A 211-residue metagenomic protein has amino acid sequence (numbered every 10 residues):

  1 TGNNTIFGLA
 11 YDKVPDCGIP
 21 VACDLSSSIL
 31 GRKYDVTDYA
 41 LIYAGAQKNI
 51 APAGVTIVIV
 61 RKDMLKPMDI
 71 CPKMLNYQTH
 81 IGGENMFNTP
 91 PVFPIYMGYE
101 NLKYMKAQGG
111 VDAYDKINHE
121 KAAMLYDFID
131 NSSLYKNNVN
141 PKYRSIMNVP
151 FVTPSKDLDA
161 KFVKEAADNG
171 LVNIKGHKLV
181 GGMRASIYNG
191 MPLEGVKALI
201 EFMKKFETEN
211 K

Functional and structural regions predicted by a protein language model:
T1-I29: Active-site phosphate-binding strand-loop segment of PLP-dependent enzymes
A22, V36-Q47: Conserved active-site segment immediately N-terminal to the catalytic lysine that forms the internal aldimine
A46-Y126, N140, E209-K211: Active-site C-terminal subdomain of aminotransferase-like
V60, F151-S155, I187-N189: Short beta-strand-to-loop capping motifs
L134-N138, G170-G176: A short linear hydrophobic-aromatic micro-motif
Y135-A166: Conserved PLP-binding catalytic core of the aspartate aminotransferase-like
A160-N169, A198-K204: Short amphipathic alpha-helices in soluble, non-transmembrane regions that often serve as interface/regulatory elements
H177, G181-K211: PLP-dependent enzyme catalytic core of the Aspartate aminotransferase-like
